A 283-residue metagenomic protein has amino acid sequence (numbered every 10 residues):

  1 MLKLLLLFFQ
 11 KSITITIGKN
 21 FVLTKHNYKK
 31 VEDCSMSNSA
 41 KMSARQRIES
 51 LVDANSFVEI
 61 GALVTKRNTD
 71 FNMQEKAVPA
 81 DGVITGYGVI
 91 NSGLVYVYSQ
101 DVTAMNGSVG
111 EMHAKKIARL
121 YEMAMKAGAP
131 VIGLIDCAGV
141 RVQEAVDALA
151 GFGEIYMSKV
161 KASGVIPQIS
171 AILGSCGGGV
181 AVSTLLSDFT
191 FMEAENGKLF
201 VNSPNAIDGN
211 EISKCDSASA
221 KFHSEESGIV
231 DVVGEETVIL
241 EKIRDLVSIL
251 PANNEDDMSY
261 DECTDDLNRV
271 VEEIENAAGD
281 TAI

Functional and structural regions predicted by a protein language model:
M1-T16: Cationic, amphipathic, low-complexity segments that mediate targeting or membrane/lipid association
K19-I169, S175, V180, L186-K198 (+1 more regions): Terminal-region recognition feature
P204-N205, T237: Short loop segments at secondary-structure junctions
N205-I212: Glycine-rich nucleotide-phosphate-binding loops and adjacent flexible coil segments
